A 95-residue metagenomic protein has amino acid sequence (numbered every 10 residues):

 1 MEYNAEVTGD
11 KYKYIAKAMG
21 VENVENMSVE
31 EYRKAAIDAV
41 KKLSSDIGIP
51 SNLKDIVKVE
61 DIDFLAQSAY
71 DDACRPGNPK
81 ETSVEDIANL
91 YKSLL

Functional and structural regions predicted by a protein language model:
G9-L95: C-terminal charged capping/lid subdomain of soluble metabolic enzymes
